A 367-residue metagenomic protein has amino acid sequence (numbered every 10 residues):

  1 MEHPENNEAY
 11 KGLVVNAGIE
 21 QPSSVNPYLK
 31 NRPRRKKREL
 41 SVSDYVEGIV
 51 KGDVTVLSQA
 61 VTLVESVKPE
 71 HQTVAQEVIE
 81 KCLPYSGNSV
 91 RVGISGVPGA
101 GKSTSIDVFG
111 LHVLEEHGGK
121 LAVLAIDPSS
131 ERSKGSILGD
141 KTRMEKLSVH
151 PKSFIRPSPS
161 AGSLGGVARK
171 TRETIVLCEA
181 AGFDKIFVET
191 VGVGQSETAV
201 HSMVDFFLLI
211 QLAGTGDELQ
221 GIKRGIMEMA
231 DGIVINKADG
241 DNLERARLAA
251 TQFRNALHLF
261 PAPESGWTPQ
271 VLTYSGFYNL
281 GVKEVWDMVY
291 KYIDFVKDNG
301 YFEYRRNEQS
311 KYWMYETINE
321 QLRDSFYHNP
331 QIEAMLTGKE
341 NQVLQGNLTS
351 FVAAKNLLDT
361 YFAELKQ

Functional and structural regions predicted by a protein language model:
M1-P84, E333, T337-G338, A354 (+1 more regions): Non-catalytic terminal/linker segments enriched in charged/polar, low-complexity residues
S41-S95, A100, T104-S196, M203-I210 (+1 more regions): Nucleotide-state-sensitive switch-loop elements of NTP-binding domains
V42-V46, S95, A100, S158 (+3 more regions): Short hinge/gating elements
L57-S58, T273, E284-F362: Long, well-ordered amphipathic alpha-helical subdomains in the mid-to-C-terminal portions of large enzyme subunits
I137, T174, A199, M203 (+5 more regions): Alpha-helical scaffold elements adjacent to nucleotide-binding pockets in ATP/GTP-utilizing enzyme cores
K185, F206, D231-G232, Q270: Well-ordered beta-strand positions
T215-E244: Flexible active-site lid/hinge loop adjacent to a nucleotide/diphosphate and Mg2+-phosphate binding pocket
G232, A238-F295: Canonical P-loop GTPase G-domain recognition
